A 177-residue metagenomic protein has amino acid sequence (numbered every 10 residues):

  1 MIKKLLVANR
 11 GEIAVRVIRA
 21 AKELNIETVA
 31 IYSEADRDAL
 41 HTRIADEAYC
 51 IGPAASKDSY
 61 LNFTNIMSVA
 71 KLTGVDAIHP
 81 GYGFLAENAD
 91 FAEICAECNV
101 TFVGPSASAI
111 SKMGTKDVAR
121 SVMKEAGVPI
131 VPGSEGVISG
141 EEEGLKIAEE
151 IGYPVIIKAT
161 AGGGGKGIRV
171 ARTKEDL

Functional and structural regions predicted by a protein language model:
M1-L177: N-terminal beta-alpha lobe that positions the nucleotide/phosphoryl donor in ATP/NTP-coupled carboxylate activation
